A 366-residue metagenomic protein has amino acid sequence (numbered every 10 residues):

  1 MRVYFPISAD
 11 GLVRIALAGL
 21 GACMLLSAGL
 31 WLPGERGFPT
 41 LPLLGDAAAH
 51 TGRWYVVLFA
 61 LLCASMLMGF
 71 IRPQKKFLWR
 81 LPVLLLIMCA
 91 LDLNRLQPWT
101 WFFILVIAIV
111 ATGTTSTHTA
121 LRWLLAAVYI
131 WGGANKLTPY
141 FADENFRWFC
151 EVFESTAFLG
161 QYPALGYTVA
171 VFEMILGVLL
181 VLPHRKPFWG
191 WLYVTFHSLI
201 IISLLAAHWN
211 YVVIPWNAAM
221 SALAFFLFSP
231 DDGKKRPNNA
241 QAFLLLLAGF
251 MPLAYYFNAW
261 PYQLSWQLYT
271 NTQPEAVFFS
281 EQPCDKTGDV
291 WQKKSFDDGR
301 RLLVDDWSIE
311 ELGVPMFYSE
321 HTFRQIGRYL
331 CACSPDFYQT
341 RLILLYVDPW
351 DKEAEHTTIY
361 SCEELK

Functional and structural regions predicted by a protein language model:
M1-K366: Alpha-helical membrane-anchoring segments
